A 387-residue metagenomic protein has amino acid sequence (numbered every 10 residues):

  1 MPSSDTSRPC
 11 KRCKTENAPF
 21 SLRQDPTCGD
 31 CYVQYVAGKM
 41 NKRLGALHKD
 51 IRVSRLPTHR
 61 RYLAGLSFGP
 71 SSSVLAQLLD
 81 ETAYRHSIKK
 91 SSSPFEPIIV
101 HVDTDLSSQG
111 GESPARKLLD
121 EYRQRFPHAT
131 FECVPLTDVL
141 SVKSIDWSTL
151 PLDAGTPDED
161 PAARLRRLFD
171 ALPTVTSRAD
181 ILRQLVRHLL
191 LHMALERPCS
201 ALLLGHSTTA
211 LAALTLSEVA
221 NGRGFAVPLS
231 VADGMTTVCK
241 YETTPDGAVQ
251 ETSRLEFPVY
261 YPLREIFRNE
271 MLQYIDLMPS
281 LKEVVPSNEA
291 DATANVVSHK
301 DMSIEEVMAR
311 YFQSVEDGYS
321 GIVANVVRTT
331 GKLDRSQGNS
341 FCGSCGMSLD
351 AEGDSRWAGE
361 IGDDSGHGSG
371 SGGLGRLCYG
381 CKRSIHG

Functional and structural regions predicted by a protein language model:
M1, C10, S303-G387: Cys/His-clustered metal-coordination modules, chiefly Zn-binding fingers
P2-R23, D30, L211, I266-A324 (+2 more regions): Mid-to-C-terminal catalytic subdomains of enzymes that bind/position adenosyl phosphate moieties or nucleic-acid
S3-G234, S384: ATP-dependent adenylation/nucleotidyltransferase module used to activate substrates
R55, P161-D180, T244-E256, G366-L374: Intrinsically disordered, low-complexity acidic Ser/Thr-rich regulatory segments
S67, S71, L182, L263 (+2 more regions): Catalytic cores of large soluble enzymes that bind and process phosphate-bearing ligands
S92-P97, S253-P258, D301-I304, S369-L377: Glycine-rich, flexible loop segments associated with nucleotide phosphate handling
A210-A213, S217-E305: Catalytic subdomain that performs nucleotidyl-dependent activation
